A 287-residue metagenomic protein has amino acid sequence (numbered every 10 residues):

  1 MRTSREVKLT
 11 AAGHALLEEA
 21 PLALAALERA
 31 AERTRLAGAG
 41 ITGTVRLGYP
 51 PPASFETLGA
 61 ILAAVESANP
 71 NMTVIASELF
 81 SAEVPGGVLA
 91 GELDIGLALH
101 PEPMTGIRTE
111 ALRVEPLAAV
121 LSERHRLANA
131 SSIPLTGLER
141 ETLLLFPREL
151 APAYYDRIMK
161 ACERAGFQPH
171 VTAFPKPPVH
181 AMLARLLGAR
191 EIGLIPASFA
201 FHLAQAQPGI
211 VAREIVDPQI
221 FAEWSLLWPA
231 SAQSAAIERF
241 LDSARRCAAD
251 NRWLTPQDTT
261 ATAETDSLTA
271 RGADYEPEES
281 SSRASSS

Functional and structural regions predicted by a protein language model:
M1, L16-G38: Alpha-helical linker/hinge and terminal dimerization helices associated with HTH transcriptional regulators
M1-A11: A short LG(V/I)-centered, amphipathic sequence patch enriched for acidic residue(s) preceding the LG motif
T42-M104, P175: Central regulatory/effector-binding core of bacterial HTH transcription factors
G48, R126, I133-A153, C247-D250: Short loop->beta-strand "edge-of-pocket" segments that line small-molecule binding or catalytic clefts across diverse
F80-V84, L89-L93, R148-V211, R271-E279: Hydrophobic hinge/microswitch elements
L99, T142-A165, S234-L241, N251-Q257: Secondary-structure junction motif
I107-L117, L121-L143, P229, A235-E238: Flexible hinge/capping segments at coil-to-helix
A197-I210, D217-S287: C-terminal effector-binding regulatory domain of bacterial HTH transcription factors
